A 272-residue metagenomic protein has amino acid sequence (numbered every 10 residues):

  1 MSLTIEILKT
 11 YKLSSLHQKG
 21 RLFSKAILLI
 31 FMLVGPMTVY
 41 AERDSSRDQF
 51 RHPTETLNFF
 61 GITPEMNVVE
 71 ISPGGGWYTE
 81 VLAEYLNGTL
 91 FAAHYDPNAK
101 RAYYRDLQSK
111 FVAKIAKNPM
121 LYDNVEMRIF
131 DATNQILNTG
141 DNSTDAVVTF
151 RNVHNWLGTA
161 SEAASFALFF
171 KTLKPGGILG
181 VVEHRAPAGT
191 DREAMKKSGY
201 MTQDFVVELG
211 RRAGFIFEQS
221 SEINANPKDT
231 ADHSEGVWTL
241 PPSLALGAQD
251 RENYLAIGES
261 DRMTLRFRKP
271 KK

Functional and structural regions predicted by a protein language model:
A41-F59, T63: Class I SAM-dependent methyltransferase Rossmann-like catalytic core, especially the SAM/SAH-binding loop
E65-G74: Conserved class I S-adenosyl-L-methionine
G75-I136: Class I SAM-dependent methyltransferase SAM/SAH-binding core
L137-V147: A short acidic, Gly/Pro-enriched loop at the edge of an enzyme's catalytic core that lines a small-molecule cofactor
D145-A160: A short SAM/SAH-binding and catalytic strip from SAM-dependent methyltransferases
A163-P175: A short glycine-rich, Lys/Arg-flanked "PGG" loop and its adjoining helix->strand segment in the class I
G176-H184: Conserved beta-strand signature within the Rossmann-like core of class I S-adenosyl-L-methionine
Y254, G258-K272: C-terminal lobe and adjacent flexible extensions of AdoMet/dcAdoMet transferase-like proteins
